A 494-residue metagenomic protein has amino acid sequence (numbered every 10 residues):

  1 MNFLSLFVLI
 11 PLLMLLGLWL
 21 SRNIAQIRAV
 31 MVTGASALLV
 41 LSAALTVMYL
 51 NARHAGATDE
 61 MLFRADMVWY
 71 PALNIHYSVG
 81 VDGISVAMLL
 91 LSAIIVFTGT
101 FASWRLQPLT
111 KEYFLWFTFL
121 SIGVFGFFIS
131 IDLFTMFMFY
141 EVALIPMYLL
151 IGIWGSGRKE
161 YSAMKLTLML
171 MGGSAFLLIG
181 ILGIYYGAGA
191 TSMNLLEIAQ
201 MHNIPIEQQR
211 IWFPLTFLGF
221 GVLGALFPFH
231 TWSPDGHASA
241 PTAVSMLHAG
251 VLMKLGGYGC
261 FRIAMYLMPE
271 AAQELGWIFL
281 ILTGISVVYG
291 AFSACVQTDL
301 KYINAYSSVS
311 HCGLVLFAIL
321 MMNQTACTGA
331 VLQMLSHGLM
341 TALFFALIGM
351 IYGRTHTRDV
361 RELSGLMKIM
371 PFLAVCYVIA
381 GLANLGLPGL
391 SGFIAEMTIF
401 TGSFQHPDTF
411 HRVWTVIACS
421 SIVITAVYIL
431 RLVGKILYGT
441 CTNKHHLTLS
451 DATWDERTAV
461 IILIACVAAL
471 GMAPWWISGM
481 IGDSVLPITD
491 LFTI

Functional and structural regions predicted by a protein language model:
N2-F3, G17-F101, R105-L115, N194 (+1 more regions): Transmembrane helix-loop-helix hairpins at membrane boundaries of multipass inner-membrane proteins
N2-L6, Q26-A29, S85-A87, E112 (+6 more regions): Residue-level recognition of membrane-helix boundary sites in multi-pass small-molecule transporters
S5-L20, V32-L45, L89-S103, L120-I122 (+5 more regions): Central hydrophobic cores of alpha-helical transmembrane segments in multi-pass inner-membrane proteins across all
A25-S36, Y161-M171, M370-V375, T453-L463: Alpha-helical transmembrane segments and their helix-start/interface "positive-inside/aromatic belt" motifs in integral
T33-L50, L170-I181, L373-L385, I422-V423 (+1 more regions): Hydrophobic alpha-helical membrane-insertion segments
M61-A87, L133-M136, Y140-Y148, L385 (+2 more regions): Membrane-interface helix-loop-helix modules in multi-pass inner-membrane proteins
T98-W104, I122-F134, M147-K435: Hydrophobic transmembrane alpha-helices and their helix-loop junctions in integral membrane proteins
M370-F372, I429-I494: Cytoplasmic/organellar membrane-interface segments at the starts of transmembrane helices in multi-pass inner-membrane
